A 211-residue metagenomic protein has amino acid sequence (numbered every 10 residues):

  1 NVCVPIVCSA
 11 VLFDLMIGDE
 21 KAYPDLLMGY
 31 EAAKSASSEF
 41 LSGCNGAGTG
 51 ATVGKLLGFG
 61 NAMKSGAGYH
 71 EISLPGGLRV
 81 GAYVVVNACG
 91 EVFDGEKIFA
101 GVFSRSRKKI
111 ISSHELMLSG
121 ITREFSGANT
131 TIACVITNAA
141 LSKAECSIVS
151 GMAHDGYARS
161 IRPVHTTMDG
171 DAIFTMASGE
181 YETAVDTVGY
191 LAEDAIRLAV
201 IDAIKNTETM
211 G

Functional and structural regions predicted by a protein language model:
N1-G211: A structural signal for small-residue-enriched, beta-sheet-centric alpha/beta enzyme cores and oligomeric scaffold folds
